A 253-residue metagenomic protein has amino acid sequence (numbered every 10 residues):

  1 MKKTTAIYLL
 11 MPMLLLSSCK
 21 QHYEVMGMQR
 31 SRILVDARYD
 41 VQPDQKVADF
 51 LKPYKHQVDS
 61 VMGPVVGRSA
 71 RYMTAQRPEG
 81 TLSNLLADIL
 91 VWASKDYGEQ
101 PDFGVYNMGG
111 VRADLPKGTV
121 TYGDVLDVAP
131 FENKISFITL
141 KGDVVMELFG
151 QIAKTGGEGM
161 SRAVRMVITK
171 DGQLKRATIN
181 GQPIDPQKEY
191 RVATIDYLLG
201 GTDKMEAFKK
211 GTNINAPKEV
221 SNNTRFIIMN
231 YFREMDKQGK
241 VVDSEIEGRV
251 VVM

Functional and structural regions predicted by a protein language model:
M1-Y8: Bacterial N-terminal signal peptides that target proteins for export
Y8, M13, S60-G67, G156-I168: Amphipathic repeat-derived elements
L15-S18: C-terminal motif of bacterial Sec signal peptides marking the signal peptidase cleavage site
H22-D36, L85, V91-A93, E99-G104 (+1 more regions): Feature captures C-terminal
R30-D114: Hard-cation-handling environments
